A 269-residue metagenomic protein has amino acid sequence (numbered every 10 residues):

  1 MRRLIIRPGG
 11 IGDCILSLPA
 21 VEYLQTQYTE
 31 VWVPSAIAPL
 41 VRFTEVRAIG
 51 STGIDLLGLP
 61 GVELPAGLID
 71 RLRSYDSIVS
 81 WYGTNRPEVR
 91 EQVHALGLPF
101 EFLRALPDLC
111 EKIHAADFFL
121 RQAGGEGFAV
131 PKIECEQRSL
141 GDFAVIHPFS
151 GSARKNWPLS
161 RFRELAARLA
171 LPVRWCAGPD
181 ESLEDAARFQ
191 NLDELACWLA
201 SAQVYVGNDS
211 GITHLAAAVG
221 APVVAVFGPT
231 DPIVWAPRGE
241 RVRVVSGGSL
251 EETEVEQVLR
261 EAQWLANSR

Functional and structural regions predicted by a protein language model:
M1-R269: Catalytic machinery of carbohydrate-active enzymes, primarily nucleotide-sugar-dependent glycosyltransferases
